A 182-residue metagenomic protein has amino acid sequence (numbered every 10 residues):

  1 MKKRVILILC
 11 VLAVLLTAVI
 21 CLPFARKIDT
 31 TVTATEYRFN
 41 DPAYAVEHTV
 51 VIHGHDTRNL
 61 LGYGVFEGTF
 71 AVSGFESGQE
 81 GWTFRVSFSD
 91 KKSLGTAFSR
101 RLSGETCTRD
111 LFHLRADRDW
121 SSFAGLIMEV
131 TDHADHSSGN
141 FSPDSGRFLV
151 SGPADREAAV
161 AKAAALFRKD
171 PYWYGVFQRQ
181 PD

Functional and structural regions predicted by a protein language model:
K3-P23: Hydrophobic membrane-insertion alpha-helices, especially the h-region of bacterial N-terminal signal peptides
V14-L16, A45-G54, G104-R109: Charged, amphipathic alpha-helical segments
L22-T31, G64-V65: A short, compositionally biased
K27-A43: Tryptophan-anchored aromatic micro-motifs
T31, E47-V51, R147: Well-ordered beta-strand positions in beta-sheet-rich domains
T33-E36, F70-V72, T96-S103: Short beta-strand segments that buttress and anchor functional surface loops
P42, E47-T96: Extracytoplasmic/periplasmic/luminal assembly and interaction segments in envelope/secretory/respiratory proteins
T83-D182: Non-cytosolic head/periplasmic domains of membrane-anchored proteins
